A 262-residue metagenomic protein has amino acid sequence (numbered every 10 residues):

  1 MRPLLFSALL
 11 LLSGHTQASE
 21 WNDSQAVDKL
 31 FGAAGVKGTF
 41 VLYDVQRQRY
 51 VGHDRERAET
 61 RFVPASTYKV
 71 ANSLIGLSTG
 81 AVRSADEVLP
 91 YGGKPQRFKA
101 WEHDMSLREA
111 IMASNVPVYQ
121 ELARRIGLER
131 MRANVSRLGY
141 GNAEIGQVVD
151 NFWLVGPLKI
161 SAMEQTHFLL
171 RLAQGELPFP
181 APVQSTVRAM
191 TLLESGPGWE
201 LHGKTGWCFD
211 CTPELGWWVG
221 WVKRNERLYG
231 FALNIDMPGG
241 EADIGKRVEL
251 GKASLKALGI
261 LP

Functional and structural regions predicted by a protein language model:
M1-S7: Sec-dependent signal peptide recognition, specifically the positively charged N-region followed immediately by
S13-G14: N-terminal signal peptide c-region/cleavage motif recognized by signal peptidases
Q17-V63: Beta-lactamase-like hydrolase cores
S19-L30, A34, R61, R124-E129 (+2 more regions): Structured C-terminal helix/loop/strand segments within mature extracytoplasmic catalytic/sensor domains
Q48, E87-H103, E109-M112, I126-G127 (+1 more regions): Acidic helix-start/capping segments at beta-turn-to-alpha-helix junctions
R61-A85, A110, F231: Active-site SXXK
S78-G93, F179-V183: Short, well-structured active-site flanking segments
K99, S106-L107, Y119-Q174: Mid-domain, small-residue-enriched loop/turn segments at the edges of structured enzyme/sensor domains
